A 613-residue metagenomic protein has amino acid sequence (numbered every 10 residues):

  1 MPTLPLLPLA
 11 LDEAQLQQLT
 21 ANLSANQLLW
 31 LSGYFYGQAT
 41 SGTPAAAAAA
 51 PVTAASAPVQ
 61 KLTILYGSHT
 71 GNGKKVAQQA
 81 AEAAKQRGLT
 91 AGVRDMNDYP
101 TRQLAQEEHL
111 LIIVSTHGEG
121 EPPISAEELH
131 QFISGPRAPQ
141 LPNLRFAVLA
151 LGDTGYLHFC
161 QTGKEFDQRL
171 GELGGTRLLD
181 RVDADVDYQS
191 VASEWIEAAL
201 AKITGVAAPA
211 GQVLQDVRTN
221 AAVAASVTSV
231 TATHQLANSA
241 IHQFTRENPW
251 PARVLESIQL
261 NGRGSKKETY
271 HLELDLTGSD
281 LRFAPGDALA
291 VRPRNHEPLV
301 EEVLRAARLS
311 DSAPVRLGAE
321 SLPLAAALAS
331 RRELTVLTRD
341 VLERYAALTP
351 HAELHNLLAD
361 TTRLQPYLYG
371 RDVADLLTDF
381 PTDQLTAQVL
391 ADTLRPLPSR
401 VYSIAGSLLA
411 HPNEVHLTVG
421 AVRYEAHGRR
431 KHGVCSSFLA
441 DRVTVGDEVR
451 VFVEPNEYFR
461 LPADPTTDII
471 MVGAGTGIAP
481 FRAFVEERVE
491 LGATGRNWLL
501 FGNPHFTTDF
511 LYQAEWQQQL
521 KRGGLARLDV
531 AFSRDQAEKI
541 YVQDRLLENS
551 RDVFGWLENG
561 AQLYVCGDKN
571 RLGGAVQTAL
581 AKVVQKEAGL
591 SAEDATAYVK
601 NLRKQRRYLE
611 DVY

Functional and structural regions predicted by a protein language model:
M1-Y613: FNR-like FAD-binding dehydrogenase module
